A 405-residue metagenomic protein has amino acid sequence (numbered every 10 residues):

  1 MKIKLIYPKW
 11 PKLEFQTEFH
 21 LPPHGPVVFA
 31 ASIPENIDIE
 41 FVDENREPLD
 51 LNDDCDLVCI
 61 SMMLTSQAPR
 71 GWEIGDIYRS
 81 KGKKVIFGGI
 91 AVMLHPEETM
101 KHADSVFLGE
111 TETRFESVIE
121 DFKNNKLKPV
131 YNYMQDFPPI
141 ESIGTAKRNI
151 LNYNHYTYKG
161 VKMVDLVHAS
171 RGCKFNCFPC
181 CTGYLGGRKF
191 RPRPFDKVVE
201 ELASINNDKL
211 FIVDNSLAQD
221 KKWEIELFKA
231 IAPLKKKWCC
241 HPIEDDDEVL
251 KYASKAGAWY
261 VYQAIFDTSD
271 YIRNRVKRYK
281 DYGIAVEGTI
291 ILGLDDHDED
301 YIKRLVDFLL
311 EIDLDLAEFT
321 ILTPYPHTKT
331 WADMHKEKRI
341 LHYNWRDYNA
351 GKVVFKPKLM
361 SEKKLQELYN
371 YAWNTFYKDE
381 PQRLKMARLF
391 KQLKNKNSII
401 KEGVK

Functional and structural regions predicted by a protein language model:
M1-S204: Acidic, low-complexity intrinsically disordered segments
K2-L5, E35-F41, D53-L57, I77-S80 (+4 more regions): Radical SAM enzyme core and accessory elements
P8, K12-L13, L94-E98, F175 (+3 more regions): Flexible glycine/acidic-rich beta-alpha junction loops that bind and position SAM and/or redox cofactors in anaerobic
S32, N36, I77, K81 (+12 more regions): Alpha-helical structural signal in soluble globular domains
F41-D43, F87, C240, G288 (+1 more regions): A structural preference for short, hydrophobic beta-strand core positions in alpha/beta folds
V58, V106, C180, L210-I212 (+2 more regions): Hydrophobic residues within beta-strands of alpha/beta enzymes
E98-S117, S254-Q263, R304-F319: Structural recognition of alpha->loop->beta junctions
T145-L294, D298-D307: Radical SAM [4Fe-4S] cluster-binding motif and immediate context
